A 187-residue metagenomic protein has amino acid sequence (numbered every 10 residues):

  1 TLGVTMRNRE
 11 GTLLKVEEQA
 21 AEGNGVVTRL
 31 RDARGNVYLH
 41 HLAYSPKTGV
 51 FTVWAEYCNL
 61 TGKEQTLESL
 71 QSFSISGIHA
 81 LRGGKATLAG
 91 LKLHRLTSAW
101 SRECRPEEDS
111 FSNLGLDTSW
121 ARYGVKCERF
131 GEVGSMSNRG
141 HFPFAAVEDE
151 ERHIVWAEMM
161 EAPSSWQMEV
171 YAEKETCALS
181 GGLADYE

Functional and structural regions predicted by a protein language model:
T1-E187: N-terminal accessory beta-strand-rich subdomains and adjacent acidic, glycine-rich linkers that precede catalytic cores
